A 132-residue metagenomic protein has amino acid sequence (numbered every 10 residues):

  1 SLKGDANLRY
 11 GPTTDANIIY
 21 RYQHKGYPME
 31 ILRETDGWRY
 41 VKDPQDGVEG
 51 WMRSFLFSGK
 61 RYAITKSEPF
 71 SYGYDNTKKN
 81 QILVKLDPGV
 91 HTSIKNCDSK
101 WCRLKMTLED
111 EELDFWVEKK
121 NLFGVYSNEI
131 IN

Functional and structural regions predicted by a protein language model:
S1-R9: Short N-terminal segments immediately surrounding and downstream of signal-peptide cleavage
T13-T14, R21, P28-E34, K42-Q81 (+2 more regions): Boundary regions of SH3-family modules and the immediately adjacent low-complexity/disordered segments in eukaryotic
